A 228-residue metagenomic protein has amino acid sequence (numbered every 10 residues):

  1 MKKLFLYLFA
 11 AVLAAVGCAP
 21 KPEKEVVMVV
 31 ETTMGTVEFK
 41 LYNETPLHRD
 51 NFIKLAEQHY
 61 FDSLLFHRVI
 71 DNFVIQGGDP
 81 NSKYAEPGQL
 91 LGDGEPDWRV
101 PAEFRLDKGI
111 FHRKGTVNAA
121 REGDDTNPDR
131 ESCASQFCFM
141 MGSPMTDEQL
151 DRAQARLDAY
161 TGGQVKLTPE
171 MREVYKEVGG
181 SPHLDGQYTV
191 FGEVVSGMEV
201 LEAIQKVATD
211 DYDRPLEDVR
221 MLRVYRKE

Functional and structural regions predicted by a protein language model:
L4-L13: Sec-dependent N-terminal signal peptides
F9, G17-E228: Cyclophilin-like peptidyl-prolyl cis-trans isomerases
